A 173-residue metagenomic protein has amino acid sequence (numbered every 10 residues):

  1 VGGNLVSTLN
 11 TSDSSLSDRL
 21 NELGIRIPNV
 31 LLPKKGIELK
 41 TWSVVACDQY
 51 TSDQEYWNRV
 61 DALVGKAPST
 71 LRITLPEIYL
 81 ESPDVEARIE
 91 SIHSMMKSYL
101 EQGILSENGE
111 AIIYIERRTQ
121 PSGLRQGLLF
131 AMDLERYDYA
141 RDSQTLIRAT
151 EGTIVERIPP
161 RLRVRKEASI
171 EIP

Functional and structural regions predicted by a protein language model:
G2-P173: A cross-family signal for N-terminal binding/gating loops and helix N-caps that shape access to the active site
